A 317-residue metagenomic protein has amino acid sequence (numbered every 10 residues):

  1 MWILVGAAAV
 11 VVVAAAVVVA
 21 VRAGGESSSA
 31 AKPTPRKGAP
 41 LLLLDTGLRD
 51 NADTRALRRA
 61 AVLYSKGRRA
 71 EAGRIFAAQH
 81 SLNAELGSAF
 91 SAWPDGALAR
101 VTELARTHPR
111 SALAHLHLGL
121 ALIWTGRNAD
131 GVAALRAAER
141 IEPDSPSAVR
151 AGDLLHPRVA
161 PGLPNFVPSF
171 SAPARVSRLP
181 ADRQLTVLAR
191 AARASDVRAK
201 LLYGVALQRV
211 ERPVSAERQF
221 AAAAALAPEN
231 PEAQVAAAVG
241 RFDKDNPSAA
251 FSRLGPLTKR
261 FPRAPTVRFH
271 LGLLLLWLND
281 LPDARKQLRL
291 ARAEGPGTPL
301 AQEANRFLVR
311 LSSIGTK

Functional and structural regions predicted by a protein language model:
K37, L43-N83, G87-P94, N165-R212: Alpha-helical segment of the N-proximal tetratricopeptide repeat
D50, P109, P143-P146, R193-D196 (+3 more regions): Short coil turns that delineate tetratricopeptide repeat
T54, N83, L113, P146-R150 (+5 more regions): Start-of-helix register in tetratricopeptide repeats
A61, L86-F90, L120, D153-P157 (+4 more regions): Residue-level recognition of tetratricopeptide repeat
S65-K66, F90, P94, W124-T125 (+5 more regions): Register position in tetratricopeptide repeats
A77, S81-H108, A174-R178, D196-R263: Alpha-helical adaptor scaffolds
G87, H117, R150-L154, L202 (+3 more regions): Canonical tetratricopeptide repeat
